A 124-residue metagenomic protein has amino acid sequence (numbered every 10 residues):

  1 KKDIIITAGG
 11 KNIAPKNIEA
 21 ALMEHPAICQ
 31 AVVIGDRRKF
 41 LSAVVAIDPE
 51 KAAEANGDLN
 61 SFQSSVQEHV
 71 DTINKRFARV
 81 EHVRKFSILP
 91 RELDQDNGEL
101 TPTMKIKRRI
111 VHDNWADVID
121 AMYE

Functional and structural regions predicted by a protein language model:
K1-V80, E92-D96: AMP-binding/adenylate-forming catalytic core of the ANL superfamily
I5, Q30, T72-E124: Conserved C-terminal "lid"/linker of ANL adenylate-forming enzymes
